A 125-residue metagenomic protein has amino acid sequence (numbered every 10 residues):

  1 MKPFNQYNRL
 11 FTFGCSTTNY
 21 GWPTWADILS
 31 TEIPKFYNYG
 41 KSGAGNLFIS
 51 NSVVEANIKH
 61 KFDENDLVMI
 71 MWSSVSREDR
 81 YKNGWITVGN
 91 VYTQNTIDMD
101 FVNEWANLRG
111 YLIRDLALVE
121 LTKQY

Functional and structural regions predicted by a protein language model:
M1-S52, K59: Serine-esterase "nucleophile elbow" of acetyl-processing enzymes
F4, E55-Y125: Alpha-helical cap/lid subdomain in secreted, periplasmic, or secretory-pathway luminal O-acyl-processing enzymes
